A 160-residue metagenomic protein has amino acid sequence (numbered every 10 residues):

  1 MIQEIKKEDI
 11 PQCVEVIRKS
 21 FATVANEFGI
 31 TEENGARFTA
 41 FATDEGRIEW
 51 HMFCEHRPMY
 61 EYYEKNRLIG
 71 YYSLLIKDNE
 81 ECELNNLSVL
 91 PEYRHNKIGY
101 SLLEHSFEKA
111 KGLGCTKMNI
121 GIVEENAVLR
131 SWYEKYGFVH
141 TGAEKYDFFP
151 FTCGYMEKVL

Functional and structural regions predicted by a protein language model:
M1-V16, F21-F28: A short beta-loop-alpha structural element at the N-terminal edge of CoA-dependent acyl/N-acetyltransferase catalytic
F21-I48: Conserved GNAT-fold acetyl-CoA-binding loop/helix
T43-E61, E83: A short helix-loop-beta-strand connector motif used in the catalytic cores of GNAT acetyltransferases and, in some
E61, R67-L75, E83, S88: Conserved beta-strand in the GNAT
I76-N85, R94, T116, F149-T152: A conserved beta-turn-beta hairpin within the catalytic core of GNAT-like acetyltransferases that forms part
V89, H95-E108, S131-K135: Conserved acetyl-CoA-binding loop-helix of GNAT-fold acetyltransferases
A110-G121: Conserved GNAT acetyl-CoA-binding A-motif
N119-V123, R130, E134-Y155: Conserved catalytic-core motifs of GNAT/GCN5-like acyltransferases
